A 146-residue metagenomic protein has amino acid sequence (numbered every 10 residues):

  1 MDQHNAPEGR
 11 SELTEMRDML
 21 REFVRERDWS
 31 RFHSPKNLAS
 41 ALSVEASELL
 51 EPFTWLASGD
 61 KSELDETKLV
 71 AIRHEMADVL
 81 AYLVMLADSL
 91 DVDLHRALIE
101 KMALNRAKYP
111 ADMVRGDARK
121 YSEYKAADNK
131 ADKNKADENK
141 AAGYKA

Functional and structural regions predicted by a protein language model:
M1-M76, L80-A146: Flexible "arm" and connector segments at domain edges
